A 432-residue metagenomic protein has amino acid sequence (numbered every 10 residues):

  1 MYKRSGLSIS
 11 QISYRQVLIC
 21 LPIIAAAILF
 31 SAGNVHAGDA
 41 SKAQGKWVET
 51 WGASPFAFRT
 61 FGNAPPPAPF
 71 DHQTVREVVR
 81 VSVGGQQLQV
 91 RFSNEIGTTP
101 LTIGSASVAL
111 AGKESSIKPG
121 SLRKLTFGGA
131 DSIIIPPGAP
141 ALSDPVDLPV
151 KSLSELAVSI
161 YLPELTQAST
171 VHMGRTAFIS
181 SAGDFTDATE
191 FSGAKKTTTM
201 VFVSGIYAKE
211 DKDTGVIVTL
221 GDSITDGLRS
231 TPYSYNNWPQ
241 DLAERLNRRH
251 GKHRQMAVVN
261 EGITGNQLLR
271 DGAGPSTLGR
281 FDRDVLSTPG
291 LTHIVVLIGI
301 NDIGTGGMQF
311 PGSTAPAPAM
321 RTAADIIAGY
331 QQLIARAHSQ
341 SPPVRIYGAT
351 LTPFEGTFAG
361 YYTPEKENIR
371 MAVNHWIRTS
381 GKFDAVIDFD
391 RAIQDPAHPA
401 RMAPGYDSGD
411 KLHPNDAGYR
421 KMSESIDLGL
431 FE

Functional and structural regions predicted by a protein language model:
Y2, Q11, C20-I24, A32-L220 (+2 more regions): N-terminal secretory targeting modules
Q89, V216-G221, T225, M256-G262 (+4 more regions): Structural recognition of the beta-strand scaffold that forms the well-ordered cores of secreted hydrolase catalytic
I96, E164-L165, S223-G227, I263-L268 (+4 more regions): Solvent-exposed loop/turn segments at secondary-structure junctions within structured extracellular/periplasmic domains
A168-M173, L228-Y235, L269-A273, T305-Q309 (+1 more regions): Short, solvent-exposed loop/turn and secondary-structure capping segments
S230, I263-A324: Oxyanion-hole/transition-state-stabilizing segment in secreted/luminal serine hydrolases and related acyltransferases
S234-Q267, P275-G279, D284: Phosphate-binding active sites in nucleotide-utilizing proteins
L278, G304-G306, G312, L351-E432: Catalytic His-Asp segment of secreted/periplasmic serine-dependent ester chemistry enzymes
Y330-S341: Surface-exposed amphipathic alpha-helices with a cationic face
